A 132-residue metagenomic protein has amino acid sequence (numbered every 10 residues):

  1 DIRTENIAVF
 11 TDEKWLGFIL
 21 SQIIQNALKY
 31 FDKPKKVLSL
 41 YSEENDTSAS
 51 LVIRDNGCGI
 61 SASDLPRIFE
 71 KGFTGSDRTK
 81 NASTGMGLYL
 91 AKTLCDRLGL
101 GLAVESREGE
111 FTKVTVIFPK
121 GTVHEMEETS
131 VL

Functional and structural regions predicted by a protein language model:
T4, A8-T11: Conserved micro-motifs of the catalytic ATP-binding
A27-L28: Short helix-loop "hinge" at the ATP-lid/N-box region of the Bergerat-fold HATPase_c
V37-T47: Short beta-strand/loop element within the Bergerat-fold HATPase_c
D55: Acidic ATP/Mg2+-coordinating residue in the GHKL
I60-G72, S130-V131: Short conserved segment of the HATPase_c
